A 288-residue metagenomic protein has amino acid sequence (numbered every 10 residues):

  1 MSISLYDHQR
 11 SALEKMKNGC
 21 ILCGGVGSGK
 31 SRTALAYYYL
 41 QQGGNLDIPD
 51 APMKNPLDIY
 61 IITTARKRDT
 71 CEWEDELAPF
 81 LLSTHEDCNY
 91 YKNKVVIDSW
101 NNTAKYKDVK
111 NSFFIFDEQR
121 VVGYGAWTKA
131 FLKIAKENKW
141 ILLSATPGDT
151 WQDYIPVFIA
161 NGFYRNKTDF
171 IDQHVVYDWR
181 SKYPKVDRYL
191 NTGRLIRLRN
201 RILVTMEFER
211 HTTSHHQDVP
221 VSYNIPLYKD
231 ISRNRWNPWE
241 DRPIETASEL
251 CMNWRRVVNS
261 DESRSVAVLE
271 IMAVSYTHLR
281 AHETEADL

Functional and structural regions predicted by a protein language model:
M1-C20: Conserved pre-motif I regulatory segment
G19-L35: Walker A/P-loop
S31-P52: Walker A/P-loop NTP-binding motif
P56-D58, F113, A130-T212: Conserved P-loop NTPase motor "coupling/switch" region that bridges the ATPase
P56-L77: Conserved Walker A/P-loop ATP-binding site and its immediately adjacent core in helicase/helicase-like ATPase domains
K110-A130: SF2 helicase catalytic motif II
D261-Y276: Conserved interdomain hinge at the start of the Helicase C-terminal
T277-T284: Conserved small/polar residues in nucleotide/adenosyl-binding loops
